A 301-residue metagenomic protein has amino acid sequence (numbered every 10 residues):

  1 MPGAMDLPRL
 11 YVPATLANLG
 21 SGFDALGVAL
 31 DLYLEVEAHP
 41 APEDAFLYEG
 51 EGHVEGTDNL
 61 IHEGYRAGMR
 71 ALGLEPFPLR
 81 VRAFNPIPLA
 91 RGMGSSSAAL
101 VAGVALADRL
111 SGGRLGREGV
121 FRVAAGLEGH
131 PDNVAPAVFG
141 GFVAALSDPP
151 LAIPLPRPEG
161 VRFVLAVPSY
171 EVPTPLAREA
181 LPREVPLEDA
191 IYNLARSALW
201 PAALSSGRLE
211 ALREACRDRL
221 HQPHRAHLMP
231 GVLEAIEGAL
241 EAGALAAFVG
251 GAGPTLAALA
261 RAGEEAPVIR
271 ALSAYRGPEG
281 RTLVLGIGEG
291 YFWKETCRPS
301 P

Functional and structural regions predicted by a protein language model:
M1-R91, G112-G113, L283, I287-C297: ATP-binding N-lobe of GHMP and related small-molecule kinases
A4, A41, R70-R80, A107-V123 (+2 more regions): Phosphate-handling active-site elements
L32, M93-R117, V138-V143: DPxDG-like acidic metal-binding loop motif
L32, P42, G141, V167-V172 (+3 more regions): Glycine-rich beta-alpha junction loops
P40, S147, P168, A258-A262: Short beta-strand-to-loop capping motifs
L115-V161, H227, L233, A247 (+1 more regions): Alpha/beta catalytic cores of group-transfer enzymes, especially the acyltransferase/condensing modules of polyketide
L165-H227: Active-site rim beta-loop-alpha module in soluble metabolic enzymes
L204-P301: Glycine-rich, charge-dense phosphate/pyrophosphate-binding loop(s) and the adjacent flexible "lid"/catalytic subdomain
